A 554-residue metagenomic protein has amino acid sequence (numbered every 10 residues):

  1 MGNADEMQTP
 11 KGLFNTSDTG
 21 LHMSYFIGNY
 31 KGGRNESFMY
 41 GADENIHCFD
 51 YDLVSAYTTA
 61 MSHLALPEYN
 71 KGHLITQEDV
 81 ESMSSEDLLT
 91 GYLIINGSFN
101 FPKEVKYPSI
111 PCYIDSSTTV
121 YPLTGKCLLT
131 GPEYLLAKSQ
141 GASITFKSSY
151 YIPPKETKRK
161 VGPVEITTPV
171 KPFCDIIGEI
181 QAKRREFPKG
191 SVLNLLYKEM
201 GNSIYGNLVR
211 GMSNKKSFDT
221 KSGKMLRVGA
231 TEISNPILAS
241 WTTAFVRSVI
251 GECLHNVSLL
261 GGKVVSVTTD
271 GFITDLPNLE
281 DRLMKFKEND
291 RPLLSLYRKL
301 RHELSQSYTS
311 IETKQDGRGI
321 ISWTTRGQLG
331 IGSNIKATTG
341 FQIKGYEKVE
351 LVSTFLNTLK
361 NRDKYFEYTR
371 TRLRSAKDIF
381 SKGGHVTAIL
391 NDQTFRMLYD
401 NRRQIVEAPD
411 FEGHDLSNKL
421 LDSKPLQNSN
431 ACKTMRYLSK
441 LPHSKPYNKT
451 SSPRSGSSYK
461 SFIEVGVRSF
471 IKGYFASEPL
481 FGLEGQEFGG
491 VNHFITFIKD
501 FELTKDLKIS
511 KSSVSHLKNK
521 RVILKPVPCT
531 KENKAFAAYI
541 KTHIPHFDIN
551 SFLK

Functional and structural regions predicted by a protein language model:
M1-G41, P67-Y69, K103-D115, T119 (+2 more regions): C-terminal, non-catalytic extensions of nucleic-acid polymerases
D43-C48: Short active-site oxyanion
F49, D270-T274: Short cationic amphipathic helices and targeting signals
D50, K263-V267: Short beta-strand
V54-A56, G271-F272, L279: Short, solvent-exposed loop/turn segments at secondary-structure junctions
V54-K71: Short active-site loop/helix that positions an aromatic residue
H63-L64, H73-Y121, G125: Compact, glycine/acidic-enriched structural inserts
